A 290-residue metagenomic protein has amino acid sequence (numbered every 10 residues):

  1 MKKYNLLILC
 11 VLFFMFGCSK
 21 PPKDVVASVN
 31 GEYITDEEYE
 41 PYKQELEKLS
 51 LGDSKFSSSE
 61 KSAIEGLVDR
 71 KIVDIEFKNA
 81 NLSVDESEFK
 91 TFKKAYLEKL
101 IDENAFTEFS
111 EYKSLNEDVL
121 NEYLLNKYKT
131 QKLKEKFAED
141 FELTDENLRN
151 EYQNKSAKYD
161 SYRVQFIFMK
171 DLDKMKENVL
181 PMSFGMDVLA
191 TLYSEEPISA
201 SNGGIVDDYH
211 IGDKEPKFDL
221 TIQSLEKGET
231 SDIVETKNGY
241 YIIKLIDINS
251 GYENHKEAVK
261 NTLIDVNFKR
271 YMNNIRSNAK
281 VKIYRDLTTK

Functional and structural regions predicted by a protein language model:
K2-L9: Sec-dependent signal peptide recognition, specifically the positively charged N-region followed immediately by
F14-G17: C-terminal motif of bacterial Sec signal peptides marking the signal peptidase cleavage site
S19-N121, R270: N-terminal targeting/tethering segments
V29, Q44-E60, S83, E108-Q165 (+2 more regions): PPIase-associated folding chaperone regions across multiple families
V84-T91, E195-G204: Gly/Pro- and small hydrophobic-enriched strand-loop and loop-to-helix capping segments that sit at the rims
E98-A105, K158, E196-N202: Secretory-pathway/luminal and periplasmic proteins that interact with or process carbohydrate-rich
E151, Y162, F168-K176, V206-D208: Extended amphipathic alpha-helical interaction segments
F184-M186: Loop/turn elements at helix/coil->beta-strand transitions in domains of secreted/extracellular proteins
